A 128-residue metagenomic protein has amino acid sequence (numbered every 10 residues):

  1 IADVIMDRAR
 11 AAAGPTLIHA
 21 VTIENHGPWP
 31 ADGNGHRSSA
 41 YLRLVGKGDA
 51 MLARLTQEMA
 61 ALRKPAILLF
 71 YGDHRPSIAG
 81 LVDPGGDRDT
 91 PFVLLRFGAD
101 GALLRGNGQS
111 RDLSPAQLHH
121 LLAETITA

Functional and structural regions predicted by a protein language model:
I1-A128: Solvent-exposed soluble domains appended to multi-pass membrane proteins
